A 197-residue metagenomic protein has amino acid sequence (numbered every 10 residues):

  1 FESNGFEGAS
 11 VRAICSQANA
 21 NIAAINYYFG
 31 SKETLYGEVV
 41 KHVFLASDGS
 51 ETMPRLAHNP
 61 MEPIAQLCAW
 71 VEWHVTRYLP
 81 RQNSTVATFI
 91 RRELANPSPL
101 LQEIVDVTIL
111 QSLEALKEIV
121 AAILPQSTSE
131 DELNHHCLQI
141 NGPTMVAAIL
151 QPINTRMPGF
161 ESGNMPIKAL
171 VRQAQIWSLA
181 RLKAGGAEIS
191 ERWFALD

Functional and structural regions predicted by a protein language model:
S3-T34, E38, H42: Helix-turn-helix
K32, V39, V43, L67 (+4 more regions): Hydrophobic/aromatic residues within well-ordered alpha-helical segments
G37, K41, L45, E72 (+4 more regions): Generic alpha-helical structural context detector
V43-E51, R55: Conserved phosphoryl-transfer catalytic core
T52-S84, L133-I140: Hydrophobic alpha-helical connector segments
A87-F89, Q102-L110, I119-Q175, G186-D197: Hydrophobic/aromatic-rich alpha-helical bundle segments in the mid-to-C-terminal region
